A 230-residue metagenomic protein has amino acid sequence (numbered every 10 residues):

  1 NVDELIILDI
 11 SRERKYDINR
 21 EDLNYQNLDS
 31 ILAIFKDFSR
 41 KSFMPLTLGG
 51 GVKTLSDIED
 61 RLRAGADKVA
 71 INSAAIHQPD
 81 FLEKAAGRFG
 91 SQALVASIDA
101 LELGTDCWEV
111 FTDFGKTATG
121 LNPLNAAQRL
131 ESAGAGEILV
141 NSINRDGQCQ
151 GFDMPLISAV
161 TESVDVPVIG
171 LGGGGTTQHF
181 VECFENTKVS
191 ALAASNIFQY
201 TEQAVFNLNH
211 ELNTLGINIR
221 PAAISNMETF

Functional and structural regions predicted by a protein language model:
E4-S30, S73, L139-Q150: Glycine-rich, proline-tolerant flexible connector loops at the mouths of alpha/beta enzymes
L5, R61, A96, L130 (+4 more regions): Conserved, mostly hydrophobic/aromatic
L5-I7, L46-G50, V69-I71, L94-I98 (+3 more regions): Hydrophobic faces of well-ordered beta-strands that scaffold small-molecule active sites in alpha/beta enzyme cores
R12, D60-F81, S142-G147, G170-F206: Glycine-rich phosphate-binding active-site loops on the catalytic face of alpha/beta enzymes
N19-F89: Glycine/small-residue-rich loop that forms an oxyanion/phosphate-binding "nest" at active or ligand-binding sites
E21-I34, T119-L124, Q150-S158: Charged helix-capping and loop-helix junction motifs
D37-G65, P155-L192: Catalytic cores of alpha/beta
L62, A66-V140, N144-R145: Conserved anion-binding
